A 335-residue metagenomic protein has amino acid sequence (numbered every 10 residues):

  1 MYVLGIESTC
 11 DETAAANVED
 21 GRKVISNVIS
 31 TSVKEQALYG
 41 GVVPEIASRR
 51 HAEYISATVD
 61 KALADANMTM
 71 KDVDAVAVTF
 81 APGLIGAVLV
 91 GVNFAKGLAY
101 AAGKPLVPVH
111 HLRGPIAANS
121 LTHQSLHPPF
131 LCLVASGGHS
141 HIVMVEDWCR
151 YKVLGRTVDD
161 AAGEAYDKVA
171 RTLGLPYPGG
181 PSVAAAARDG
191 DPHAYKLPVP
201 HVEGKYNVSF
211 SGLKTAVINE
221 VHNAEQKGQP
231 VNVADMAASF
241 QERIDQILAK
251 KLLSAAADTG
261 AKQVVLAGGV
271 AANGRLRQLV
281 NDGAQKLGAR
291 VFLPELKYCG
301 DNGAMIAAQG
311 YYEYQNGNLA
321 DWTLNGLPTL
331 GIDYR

Functional and structural regions predicted by a protein language model:
Y2-P82, H111, P115, M236: N-terminal beta-alpha supersecondary unit
T13-V18, C132, S140-M144: Short beta-strand scaffold segments in enzyme catalytic cores
V78-K104, L121, G274-G283: Short Gly/Thr/Asp-enriched flexible loops that form oxyanion-binding sites at enzyme active sites
P108-V109, N281-M305: Conserved phosphate-binding/catalytic loops in two-lobed NTP-binding clefts
V109-F130, Q309: Conserved phosphate-binding catalytic cores of ATP/NTP-utilizing and phosphoryl-transfer enzymes
P115-A117, P294-D333: Glycine-rich phosphate-binding/hydrolytic loop that grips phosphoryl groups
Q124, D147-D191, K214-T215, N219-N223: Glycine-rich phosphate-binding loop plus the immediately following alpha-helix
A185-V264, N273-L287, Y314, Y334-R335: A contiguous, well-structured pocket-lining segment that forms one wall/lid of small-molecule binding clefts in soluble
